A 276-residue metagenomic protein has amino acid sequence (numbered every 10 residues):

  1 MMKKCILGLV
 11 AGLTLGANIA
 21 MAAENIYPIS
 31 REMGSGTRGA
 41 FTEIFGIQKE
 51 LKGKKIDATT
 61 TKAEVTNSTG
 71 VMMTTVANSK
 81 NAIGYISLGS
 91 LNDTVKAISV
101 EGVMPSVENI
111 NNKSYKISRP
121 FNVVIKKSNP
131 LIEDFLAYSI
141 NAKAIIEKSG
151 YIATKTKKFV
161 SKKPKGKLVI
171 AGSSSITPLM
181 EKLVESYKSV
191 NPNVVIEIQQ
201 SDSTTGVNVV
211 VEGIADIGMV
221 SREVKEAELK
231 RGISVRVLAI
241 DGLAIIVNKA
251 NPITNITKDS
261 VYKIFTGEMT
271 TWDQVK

Functional and structural regions predicted by a protein language model:
M1-C5: Positively charged n-region of N-terminal signal peptides that target proteins for export
G8-A17: Bacterial N-terminal signal peptides
M21-K276: Exported/periplasmic ABC-transporter solute-binding proteins
